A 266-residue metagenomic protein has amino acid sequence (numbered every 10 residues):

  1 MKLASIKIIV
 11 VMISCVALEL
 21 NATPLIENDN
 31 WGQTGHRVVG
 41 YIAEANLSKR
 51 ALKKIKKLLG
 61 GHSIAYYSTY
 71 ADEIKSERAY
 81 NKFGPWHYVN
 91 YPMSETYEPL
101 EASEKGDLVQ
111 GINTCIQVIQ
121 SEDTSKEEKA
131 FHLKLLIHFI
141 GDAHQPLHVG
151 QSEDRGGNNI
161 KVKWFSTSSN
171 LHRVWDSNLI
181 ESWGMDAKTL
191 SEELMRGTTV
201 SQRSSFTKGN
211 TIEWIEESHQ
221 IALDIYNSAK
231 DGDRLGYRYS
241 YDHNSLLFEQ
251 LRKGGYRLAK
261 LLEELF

Functional and structural regions predicted by a protein language model:
M1-N30: Bacterial Sec-dependent N-terminal signal peptides
T23-I137, P146, Q151-E264: N-terminal, motif-rich segments that launch catalysis or mediate targeting to/interaction with membranes, typified by
I140-G141: Acidic helix/loop microenvironments that form the catalytic cleft of cell-wall polysaccharide enzymes
